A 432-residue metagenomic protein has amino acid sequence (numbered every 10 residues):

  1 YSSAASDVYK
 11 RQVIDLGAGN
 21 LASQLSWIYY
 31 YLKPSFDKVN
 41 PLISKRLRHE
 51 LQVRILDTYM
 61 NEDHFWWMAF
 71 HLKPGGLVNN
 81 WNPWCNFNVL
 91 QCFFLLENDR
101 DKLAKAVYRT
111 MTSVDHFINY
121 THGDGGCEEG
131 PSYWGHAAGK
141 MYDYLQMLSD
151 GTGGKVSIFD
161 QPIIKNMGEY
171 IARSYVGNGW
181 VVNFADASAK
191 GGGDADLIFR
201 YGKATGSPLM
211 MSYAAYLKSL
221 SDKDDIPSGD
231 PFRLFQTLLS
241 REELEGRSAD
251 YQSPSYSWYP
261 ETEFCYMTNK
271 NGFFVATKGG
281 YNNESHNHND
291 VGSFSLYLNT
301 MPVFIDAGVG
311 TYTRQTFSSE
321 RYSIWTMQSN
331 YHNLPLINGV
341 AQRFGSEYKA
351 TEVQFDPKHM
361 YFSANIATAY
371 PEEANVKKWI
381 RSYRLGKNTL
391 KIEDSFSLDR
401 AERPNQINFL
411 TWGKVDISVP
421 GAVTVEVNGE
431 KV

Functional and structural regions predicted by a protein language model:
Y1-A5, Y9: Single conserved hydrophobic/aromatic residue that forms the stacking wall/gate of nucleotide- or nucleobase-binding
R11-G130, L239-S248: Active-site lining segments of carbohydrate-active enzymes
Q24, C92-L95, S113, Y144-G151 (+3 more regions): Generic, well-ordered alpha-helical scaffold segments in large soluble proteins
F36-K45, D101-Y108, G151-I164, P420-V425: Short alpha-helical "patches" and their helix-cap loops
V89, I171, D394: A residue-level signal for conserved active-site and pocket-lining positions in enzyme catalytic cores
L96, R100, V107, M111-T152 (+4 more regions): Long, repeat-rich segments with strong aromatic
H136-F304, F355-P357: Carbohydrate-active enzyme catalytic cores, enriched for enzymes that act on polyanionic acidic polysaccharides
G153, S240-K431: Non-catalytic C-terminal accessory modules of carbohydrate-active enzymes
